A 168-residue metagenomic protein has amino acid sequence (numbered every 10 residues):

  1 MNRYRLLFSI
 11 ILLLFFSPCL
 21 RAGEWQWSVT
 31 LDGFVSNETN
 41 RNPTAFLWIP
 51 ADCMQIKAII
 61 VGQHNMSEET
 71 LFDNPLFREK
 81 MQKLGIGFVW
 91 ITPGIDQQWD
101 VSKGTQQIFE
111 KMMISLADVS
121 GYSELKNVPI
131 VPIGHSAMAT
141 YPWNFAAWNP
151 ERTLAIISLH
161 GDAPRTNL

Functional and structural regions predicted by a protein language model:
M1-F8: Bacterial N-terminal signal peptides that target proteins for export
S9-S17: Bacterial N-terminal signal peptides
L20-I59, I130-I133, A137-F145: A domain-start/cap signature at the N-terminus of enzymes
P50, G62-M66, I91-G94, I133-A137 (+1 more regions): Active-site-proximal beta-strand/loop segments in catalytic clefts of secreted hydrolases
A51-I56, D100-T140, A147-R152: Gly/Ser-rich "nucleophile elbow"/oxyanion-hole loop immediately N-terminal to the catalytic nucleophile in hydrolases
C53-K57, G62-W99: Short substrate-entry loop that stabilizes the transition state in hydrolases
L71-P75, D100-S102, W143-F145, N167-L168: Short, solvent-exposed loop/turn and secondary-structure capping segments
L154-L168: The feature captures the conserved acid-bearing segment of alpha/beta-hydrolase catalytic domains
